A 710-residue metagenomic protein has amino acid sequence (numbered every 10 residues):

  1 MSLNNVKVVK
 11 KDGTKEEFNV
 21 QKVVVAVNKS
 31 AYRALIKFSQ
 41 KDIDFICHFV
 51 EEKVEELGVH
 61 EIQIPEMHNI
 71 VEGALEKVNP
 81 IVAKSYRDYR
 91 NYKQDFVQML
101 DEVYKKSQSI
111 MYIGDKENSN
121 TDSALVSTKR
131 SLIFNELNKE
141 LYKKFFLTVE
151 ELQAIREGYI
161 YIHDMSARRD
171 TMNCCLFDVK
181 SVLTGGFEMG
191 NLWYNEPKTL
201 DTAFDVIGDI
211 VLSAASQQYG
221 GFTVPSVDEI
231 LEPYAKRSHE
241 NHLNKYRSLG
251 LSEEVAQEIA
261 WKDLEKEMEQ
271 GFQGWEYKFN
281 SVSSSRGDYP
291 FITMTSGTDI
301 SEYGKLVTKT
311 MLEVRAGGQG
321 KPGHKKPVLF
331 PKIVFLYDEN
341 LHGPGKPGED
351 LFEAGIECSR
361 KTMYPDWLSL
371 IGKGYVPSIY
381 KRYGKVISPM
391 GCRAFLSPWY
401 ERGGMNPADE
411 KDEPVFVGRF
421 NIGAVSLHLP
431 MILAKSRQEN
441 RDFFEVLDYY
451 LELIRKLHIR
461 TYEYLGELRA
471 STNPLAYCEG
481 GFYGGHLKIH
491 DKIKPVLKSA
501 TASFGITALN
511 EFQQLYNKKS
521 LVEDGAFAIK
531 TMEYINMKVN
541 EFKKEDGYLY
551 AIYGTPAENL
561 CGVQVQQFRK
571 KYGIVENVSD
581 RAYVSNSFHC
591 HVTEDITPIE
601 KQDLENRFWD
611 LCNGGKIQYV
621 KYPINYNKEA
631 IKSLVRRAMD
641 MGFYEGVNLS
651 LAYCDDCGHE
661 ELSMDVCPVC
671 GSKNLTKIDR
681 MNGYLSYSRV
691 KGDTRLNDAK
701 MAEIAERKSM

Functional and structural regions predicted by a protein language model:
M1-I110, K700-A705, M710: Charged, amphipathic alpha-helical regulatory modules used for macromolecular assembly or allosteric control
V6, F49-E55, I292-T293, E511-Q514 (+2 more regions): Short, hydrophobic beta-strand segments
N28, E51, R455, I459 (+1 more regions): Amphipathic, well-packed alpha-helical segments that form the structural scaffold of globular domains
N79, V97, S283, H458 (+2 more regions): A structural signal for well-ordered alpha-helices, especially hydrophobic packing surfaces of coiled-coils
V103-K498, K519-L521, G525-R680, S686 (+1 more regions): Conserved catalytic cores of very large enzyme subunits
A502-L515, E533: Contiguous, well-ordered alpha-helical segments that form the cores/surfaces of helical PPI scaffolds
V690-A699: Conserved helix-adjacent loop modules within structured domains
